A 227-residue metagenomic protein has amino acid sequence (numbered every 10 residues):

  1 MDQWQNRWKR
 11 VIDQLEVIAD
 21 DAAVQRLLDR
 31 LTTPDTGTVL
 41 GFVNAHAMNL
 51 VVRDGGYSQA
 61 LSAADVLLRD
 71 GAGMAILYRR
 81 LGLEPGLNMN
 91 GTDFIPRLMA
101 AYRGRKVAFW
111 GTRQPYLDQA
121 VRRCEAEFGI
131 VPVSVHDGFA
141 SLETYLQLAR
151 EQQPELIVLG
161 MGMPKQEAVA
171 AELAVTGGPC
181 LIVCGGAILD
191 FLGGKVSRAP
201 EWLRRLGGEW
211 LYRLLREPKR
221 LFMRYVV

Functional and structural regions predicted by a protein language model:
M1-L87, T92: N-terminal nucleotide/polyanion-binding subdomain common to many enzyme families
G37, G177-C180: A short helix->loop->beta-strand "cap" motif at the edges of active sites that frequently abuts
L40-F42, L68, A108, L156-G160 (+1 more regions): Structural motif
N44-M48, M74, M161-Q166, I188-L189: Short glycine-rich anion-binding loops that position phosphate/pyrophosphate groups of nucleotides and phosphorylated
A75-L148, Q152-Q153: Conserved beta-alpha
G138-A140, C180-R216: Short, flexible loop segments at boundaries between secondary-structure elements
A149, Q153-M163: Proline-aspartate-enriched helix->loop->beta-strand connector
R213-V227: A charged, well-structured terminal subsegment
